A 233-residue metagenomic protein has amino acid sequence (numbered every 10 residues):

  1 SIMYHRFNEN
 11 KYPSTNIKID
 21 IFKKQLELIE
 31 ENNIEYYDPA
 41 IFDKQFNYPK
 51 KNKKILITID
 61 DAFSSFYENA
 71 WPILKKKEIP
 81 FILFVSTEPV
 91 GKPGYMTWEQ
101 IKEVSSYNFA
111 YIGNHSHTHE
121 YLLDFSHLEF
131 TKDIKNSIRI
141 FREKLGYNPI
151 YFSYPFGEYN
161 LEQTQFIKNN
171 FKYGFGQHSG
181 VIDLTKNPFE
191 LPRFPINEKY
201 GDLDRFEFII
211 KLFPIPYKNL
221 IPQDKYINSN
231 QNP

Functional and structural regions predicted by a protein language model:
S1-T58, S64-F66, Y107, D124-P233: C-terminal active-site subregion of NodB/CE4 polysaccharide deacetylases
I2-R6, I112-H119: Histidine-centered catalytic micro-motifs
F7-N10, E88, T118-Y121: A short, flexible beta-alpha/helix-coil linker loop
E30, W71-I79, M96-G113, K168: Acidic (Asp/Glu)-rich catalytic clusters
T58-I59, G113: Generic enzyme active-site microenvironment
F63-S64, T118: Short, glycine/acidic-enriched loop or turn micro-motifs at the edges of active sites
F84-S86, H115, Q177: Generic beta-sheet signal
V90-Y95: Active-site glycine- and acidic-residue-rich loops that bind and position anionic ligands or nucleotide-like cofactors
